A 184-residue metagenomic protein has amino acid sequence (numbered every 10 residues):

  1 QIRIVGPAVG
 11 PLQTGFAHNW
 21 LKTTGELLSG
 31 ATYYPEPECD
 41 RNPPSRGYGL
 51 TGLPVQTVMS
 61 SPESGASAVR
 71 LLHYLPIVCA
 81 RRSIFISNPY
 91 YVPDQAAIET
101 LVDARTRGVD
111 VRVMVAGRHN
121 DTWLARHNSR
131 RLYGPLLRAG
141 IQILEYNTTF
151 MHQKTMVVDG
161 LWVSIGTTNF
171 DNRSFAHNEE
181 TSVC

Functional and structural regions predicted by a protein language model:
Q1-C184: Charged, low-complexity intrinsically disordered terminal segments
